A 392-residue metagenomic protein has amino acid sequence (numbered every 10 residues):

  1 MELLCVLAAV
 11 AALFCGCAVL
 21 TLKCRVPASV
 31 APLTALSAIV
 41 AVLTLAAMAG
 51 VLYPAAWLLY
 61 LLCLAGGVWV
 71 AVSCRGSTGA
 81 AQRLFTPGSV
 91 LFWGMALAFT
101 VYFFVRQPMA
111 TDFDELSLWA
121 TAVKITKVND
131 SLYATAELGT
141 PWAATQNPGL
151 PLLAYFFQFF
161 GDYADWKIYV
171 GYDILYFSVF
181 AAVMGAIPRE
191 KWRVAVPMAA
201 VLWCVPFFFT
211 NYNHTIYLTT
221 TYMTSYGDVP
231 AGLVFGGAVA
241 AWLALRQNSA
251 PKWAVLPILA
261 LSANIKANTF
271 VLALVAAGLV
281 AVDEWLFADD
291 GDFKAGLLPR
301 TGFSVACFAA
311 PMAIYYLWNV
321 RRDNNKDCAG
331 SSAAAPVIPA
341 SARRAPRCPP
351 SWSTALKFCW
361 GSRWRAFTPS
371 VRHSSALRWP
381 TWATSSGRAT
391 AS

Functional and structural regions predicted by a protein language model:
M1-Q82: Membrane-embedded, hydrophobic transmembrane alpha-helices
C5-A12, T34-S37, C63-G66, L150 (+4 more regions): Transmembrane alpha-helices of multi-pass, membrane-embedded glycan-processing enzymes that use lipid-linked
A41-A47, K252-A267, V271-G278: Membrane-interface alpha helices of multi-pass inner-membrane proteins
G67, A71-G79, R83, L272-F308: Perimembrane helix-loop-helix junctions
A98-A200, L218-T220: Active-site lumenal/periplasmic loops and adjacent helix-entry segments of GT-C-fold, multi-pass membrane
Q107-A110, L153, L286, G296-S392: Membrane-lumen/periplasm interface segments of specific transmembrane helices in polyprenyl phosphate-linked
A195-L233: Aromatic- and kink-enriched transmembrane "portal" helix at the membrane-lumen/periplasm boundary that abuts
F235-P251: Membrane-interface transmembrane helices that cradle and orient dolichyl/undecaprenyl
